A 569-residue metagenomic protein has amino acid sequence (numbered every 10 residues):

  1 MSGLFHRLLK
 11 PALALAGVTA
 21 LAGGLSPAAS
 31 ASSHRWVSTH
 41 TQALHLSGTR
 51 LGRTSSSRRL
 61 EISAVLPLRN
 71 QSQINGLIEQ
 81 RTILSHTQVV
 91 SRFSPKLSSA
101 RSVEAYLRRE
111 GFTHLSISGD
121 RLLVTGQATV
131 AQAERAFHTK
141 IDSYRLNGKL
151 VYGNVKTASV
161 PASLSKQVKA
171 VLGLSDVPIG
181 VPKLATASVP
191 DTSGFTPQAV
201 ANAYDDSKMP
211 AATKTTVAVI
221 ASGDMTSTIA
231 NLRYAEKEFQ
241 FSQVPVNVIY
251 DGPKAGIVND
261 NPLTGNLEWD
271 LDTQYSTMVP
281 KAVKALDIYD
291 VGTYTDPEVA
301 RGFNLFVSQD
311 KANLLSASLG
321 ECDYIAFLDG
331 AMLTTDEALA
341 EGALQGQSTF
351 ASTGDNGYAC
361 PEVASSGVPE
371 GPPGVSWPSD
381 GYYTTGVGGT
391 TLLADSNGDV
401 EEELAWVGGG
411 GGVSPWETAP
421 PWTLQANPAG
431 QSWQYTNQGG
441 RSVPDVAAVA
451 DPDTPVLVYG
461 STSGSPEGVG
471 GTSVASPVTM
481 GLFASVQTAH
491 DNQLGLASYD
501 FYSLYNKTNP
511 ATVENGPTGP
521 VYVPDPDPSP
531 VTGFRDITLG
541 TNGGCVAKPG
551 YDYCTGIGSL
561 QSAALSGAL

Functional and structural regions predicted by a protein language model:
M1-A31: Secretory targeting and sorting signals
S32-S116, T125, V130-G386, S414-G471 (+6 more regions): Substrate-binding/charge-relay-adjacent region of secreted/lumenal peptidase catalytic domains
S118-D120: Short glycine-enriched loop/turn motifs at secondary-structure junctions
Y383, L392-L393: Intrinsically disordered, low-complexity acidic segments that are enriched in bulky aromatics
L393-V400: Short acidic, Gly/Pro-enriched loop/turn segments at secondary-structure junctions
E401-A405, P415: Extended ligand-binding clefts on enzyme/binding-domain cores
L482: Walker A/P-loop NTP-binding active-site region of P-loop NTPases, recognizing the glycine-rich GxxxxGKT/S
Q487-Y553: An often Trp-containing, charged/polar helix-loop segment at the C-terminal end of enzyme catalytic cores
